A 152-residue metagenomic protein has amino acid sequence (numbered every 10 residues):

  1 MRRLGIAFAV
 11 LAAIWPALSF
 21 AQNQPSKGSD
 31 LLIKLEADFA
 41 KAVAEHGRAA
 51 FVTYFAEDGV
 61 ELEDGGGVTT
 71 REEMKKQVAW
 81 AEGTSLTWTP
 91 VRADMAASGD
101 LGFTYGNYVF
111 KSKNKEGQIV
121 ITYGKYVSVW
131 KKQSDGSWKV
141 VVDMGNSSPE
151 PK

Functional and structural regions predicted by a protein language model:
M1-L4: Positively charged n-region of N-terminal signal peptides that target proteins for export
A7-A17: Bacterial N-terminal signal peptides
Q22-T53, D58-K152: A beta-strand edge to alpha-helix "cap/lid" segment located at domain peripheries
